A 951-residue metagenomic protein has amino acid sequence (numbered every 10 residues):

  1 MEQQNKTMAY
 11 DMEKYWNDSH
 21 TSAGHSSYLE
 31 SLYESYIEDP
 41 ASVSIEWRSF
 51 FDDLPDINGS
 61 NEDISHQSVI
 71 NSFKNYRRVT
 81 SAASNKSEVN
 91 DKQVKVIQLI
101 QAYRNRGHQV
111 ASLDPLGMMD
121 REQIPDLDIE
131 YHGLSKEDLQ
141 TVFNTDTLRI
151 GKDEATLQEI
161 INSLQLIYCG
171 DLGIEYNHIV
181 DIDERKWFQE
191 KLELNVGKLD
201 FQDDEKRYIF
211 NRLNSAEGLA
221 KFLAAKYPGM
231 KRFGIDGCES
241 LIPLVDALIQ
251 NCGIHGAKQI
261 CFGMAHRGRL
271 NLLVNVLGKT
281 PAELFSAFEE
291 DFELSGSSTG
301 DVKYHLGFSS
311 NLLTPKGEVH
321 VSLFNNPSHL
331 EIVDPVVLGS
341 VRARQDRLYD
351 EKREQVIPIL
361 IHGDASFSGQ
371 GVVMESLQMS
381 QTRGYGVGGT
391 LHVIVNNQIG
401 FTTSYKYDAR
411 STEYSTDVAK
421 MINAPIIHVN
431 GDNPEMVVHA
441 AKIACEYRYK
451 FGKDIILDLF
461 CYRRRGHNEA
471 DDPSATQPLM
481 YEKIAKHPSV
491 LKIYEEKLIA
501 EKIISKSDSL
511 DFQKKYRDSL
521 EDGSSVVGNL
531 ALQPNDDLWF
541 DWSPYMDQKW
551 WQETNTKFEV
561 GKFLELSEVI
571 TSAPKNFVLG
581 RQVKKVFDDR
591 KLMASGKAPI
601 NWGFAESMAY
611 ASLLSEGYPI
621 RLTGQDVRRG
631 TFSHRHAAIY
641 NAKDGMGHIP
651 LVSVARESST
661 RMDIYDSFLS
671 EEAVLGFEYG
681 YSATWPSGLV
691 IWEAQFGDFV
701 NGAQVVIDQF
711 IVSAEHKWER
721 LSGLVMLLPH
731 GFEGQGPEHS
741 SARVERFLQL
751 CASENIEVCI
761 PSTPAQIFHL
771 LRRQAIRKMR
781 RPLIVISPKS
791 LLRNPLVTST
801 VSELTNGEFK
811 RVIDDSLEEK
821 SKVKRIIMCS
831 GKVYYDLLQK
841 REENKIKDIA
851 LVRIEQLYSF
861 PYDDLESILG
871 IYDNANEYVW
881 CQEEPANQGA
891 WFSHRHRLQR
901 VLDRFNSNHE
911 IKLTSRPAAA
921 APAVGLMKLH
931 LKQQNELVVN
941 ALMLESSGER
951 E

Functional and structural regions predicted by a protein language model:
T7-M8, M12-N61: Subset of Sec-pathway N-terminal targeting signals
M12, N17, L54-L241, A257: Extended, charge-enriched "interface" segments that sit outside catalytic cores
D91-Q101, H108-V142, M230, D454-I455 (+2 more regions): Flexible, glycine-rich loop/tail regions that form catalytic "lids" or insertion modules at the edges of active sites
G197-L219, F285-L338, R342-Y349, L651 (+2 more regions): Active-site cores of enzymes that catalyze phosphoryl transfer or operate on phosphate-rich substrates
L223-A282, K591, I600-L614, Y618-P619 (+1 more regions): Active-site pocket-lining segments that scaffold enzyme catalytic pockets across diverse folds
G234-V245, N325-V337, G369, N433-V437 (+6 more regions): Phosphate/oxyanion-binding active-site loops and adjacent basic polyanion-contact surfaces
K258-N423, I427, F632-G688: Cofactor-binding active-site loop characterized by glycine-rich and histidine/acidic residues
T402-T412, K420-I456, F460-G466, S474: Conserved phosphate-handling catalytic cores of large alpha/beta enzymes
